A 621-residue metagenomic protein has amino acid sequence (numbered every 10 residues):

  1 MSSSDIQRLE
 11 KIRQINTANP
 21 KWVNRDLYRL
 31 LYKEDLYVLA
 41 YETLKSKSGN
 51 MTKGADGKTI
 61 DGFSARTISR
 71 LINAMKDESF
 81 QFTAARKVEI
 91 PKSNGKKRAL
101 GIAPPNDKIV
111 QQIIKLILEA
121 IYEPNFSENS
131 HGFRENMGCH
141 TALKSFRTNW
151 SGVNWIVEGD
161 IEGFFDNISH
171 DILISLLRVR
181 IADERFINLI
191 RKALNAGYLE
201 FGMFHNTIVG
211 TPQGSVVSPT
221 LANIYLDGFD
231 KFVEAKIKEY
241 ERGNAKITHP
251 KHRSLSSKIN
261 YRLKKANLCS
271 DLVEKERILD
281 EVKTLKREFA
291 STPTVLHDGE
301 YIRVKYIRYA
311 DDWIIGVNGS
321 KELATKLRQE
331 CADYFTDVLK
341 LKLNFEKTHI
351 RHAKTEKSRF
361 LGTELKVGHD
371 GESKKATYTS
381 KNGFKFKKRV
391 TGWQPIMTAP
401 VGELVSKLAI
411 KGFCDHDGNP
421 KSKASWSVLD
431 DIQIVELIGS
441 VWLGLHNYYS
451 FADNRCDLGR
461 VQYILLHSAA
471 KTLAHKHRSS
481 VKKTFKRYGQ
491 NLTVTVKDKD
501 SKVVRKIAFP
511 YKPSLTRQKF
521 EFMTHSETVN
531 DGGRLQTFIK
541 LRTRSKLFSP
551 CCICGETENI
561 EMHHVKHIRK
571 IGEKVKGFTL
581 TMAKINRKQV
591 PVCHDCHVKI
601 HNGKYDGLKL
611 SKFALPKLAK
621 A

Functional and structural regions predicted by a protein language model:
M1-A621: Non-catalytic terminal/accessory segments
